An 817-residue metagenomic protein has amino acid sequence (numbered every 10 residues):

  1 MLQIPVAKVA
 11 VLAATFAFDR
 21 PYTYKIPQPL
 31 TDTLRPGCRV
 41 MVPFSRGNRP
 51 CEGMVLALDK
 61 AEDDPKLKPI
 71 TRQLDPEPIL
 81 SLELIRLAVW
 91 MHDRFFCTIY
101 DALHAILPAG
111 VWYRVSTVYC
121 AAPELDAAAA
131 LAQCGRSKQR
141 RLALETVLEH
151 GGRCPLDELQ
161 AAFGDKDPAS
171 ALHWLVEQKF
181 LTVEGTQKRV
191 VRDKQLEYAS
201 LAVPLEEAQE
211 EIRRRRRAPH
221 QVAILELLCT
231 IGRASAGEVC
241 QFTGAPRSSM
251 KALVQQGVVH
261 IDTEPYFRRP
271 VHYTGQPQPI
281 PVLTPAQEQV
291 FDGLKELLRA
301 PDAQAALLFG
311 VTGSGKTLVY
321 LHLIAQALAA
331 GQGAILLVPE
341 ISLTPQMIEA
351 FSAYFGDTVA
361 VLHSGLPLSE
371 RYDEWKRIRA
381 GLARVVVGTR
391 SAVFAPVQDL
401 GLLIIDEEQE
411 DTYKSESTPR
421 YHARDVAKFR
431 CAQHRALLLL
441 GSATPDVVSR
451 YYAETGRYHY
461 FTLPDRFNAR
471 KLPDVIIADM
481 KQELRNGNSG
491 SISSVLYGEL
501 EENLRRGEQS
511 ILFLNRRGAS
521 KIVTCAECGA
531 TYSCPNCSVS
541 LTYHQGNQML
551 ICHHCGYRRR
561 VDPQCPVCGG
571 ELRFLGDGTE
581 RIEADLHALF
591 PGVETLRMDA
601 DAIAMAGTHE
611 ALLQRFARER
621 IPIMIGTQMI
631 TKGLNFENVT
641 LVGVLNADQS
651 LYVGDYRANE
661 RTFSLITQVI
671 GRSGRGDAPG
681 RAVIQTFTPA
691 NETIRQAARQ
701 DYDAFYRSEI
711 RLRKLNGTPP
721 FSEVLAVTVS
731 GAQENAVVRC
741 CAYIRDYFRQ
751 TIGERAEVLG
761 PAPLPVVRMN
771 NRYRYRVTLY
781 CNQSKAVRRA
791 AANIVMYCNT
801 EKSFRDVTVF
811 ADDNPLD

Functional and structural regions predicted by a protein language model:
M1-S442, E454-R470, Y780, R788-A792 (+2 more regions): Accessory, non-ATPase domains that flank or precede helicase/AAA+ motor cores in DNA-metabolism machines
P5-A7, E197, E723-L725, Y773-Y775: Short beta-strand micro-motifs in enzyme catalytic cores
T15, F590-V593, F748-E757, E801-D806: Short secondary-structure junctions
R35-P36, A736-R749: A short, contiguous, amphipathic alpha-helix enriched in charged residues
T182, L596, I752-L764, R805-D813: Short beta-strand elements
G275-K295, P301-V738, E754, P765-V767 (+3 more regions): Inter-lobe coupling/hinge segments of SF2-like helicase ATPases
Y702-A704, I710, R745-Q750, S784 (+1 more regions): Surface-exposed amphipathic alpha-helical segments in non-transmembrane regions that serve as interaction surfaces
Y747-S784, A790-I794: C-terminal structured "cap/appendage" subdomains that terminate the fold
